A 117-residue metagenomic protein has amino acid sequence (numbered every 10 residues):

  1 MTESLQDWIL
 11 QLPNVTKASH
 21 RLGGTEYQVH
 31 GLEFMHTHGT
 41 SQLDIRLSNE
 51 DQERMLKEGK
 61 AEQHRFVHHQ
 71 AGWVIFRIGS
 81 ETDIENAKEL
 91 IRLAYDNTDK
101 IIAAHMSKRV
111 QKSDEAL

Functional and structural regions predicted by a protein language model:
M1-L117: Charge-dense, helix-prone N-terminal extensions
